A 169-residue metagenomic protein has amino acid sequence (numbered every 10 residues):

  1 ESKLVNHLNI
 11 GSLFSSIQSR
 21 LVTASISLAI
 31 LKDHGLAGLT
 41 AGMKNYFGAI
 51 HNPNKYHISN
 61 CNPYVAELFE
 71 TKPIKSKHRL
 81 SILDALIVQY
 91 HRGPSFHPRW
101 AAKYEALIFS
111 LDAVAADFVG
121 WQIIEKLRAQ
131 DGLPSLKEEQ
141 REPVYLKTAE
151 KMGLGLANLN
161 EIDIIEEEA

Functional and structural regions predicted by a protein language model:
E1-A169: Extended, low-polarity segments enriched in aliphatic/aromatic residues
